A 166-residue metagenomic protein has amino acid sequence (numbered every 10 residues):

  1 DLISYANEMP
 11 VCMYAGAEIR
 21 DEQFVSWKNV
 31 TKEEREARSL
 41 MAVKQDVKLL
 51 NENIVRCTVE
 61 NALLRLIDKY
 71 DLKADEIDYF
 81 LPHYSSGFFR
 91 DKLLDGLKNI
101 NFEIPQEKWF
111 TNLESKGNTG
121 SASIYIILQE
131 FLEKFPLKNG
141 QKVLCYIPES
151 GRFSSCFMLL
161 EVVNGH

Functional and structural regions predicted by a protein language model:
D1-N53, L159-H166: Condensing-enzyme catalytic core mediating Claisen C-C bond formation in acyl metabolism
E52-L63, I67, D78-H166: Claisen-condensing/thiolase-fold acyl-transfer catalytic domains that form or cleave C-C bonds in fatty acid
